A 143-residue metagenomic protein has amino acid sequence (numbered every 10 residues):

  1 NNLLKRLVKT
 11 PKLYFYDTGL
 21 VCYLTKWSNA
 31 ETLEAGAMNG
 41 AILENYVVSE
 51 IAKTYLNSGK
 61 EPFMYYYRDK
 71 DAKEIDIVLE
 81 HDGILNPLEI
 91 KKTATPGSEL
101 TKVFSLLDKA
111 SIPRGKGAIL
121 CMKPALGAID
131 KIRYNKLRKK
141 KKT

Functional and structural regions predicted by a protein language model:
N1-L85: Accessory nucleic acid-recognition modules appended to NTPase machines
Y23, S98-E99, L126-D130: Switch/connector loops and helix/strand junctions flanking conserved nucleotide-binding motifs in nucleotide-processing
L56-N57, S105-R114: Arginine/glycine-rich "motif VI" loop of SF2 helicases in the C-terminal RecA-like domain
L85-T95: Active-site ExK catalytic segment of metal-dependent nucleases
A94-V103: Active-site-adjacent loop/helix micro-motif of nuclease/hydrolase catalytic cores
K116-C121: Short, hydrophobic beta-strand segments that form beta-sheet elements in well-ordered domains
K123-T143: Domain-level recognition of nuclease-like catalytic cores that cleave nucleotide substrates
